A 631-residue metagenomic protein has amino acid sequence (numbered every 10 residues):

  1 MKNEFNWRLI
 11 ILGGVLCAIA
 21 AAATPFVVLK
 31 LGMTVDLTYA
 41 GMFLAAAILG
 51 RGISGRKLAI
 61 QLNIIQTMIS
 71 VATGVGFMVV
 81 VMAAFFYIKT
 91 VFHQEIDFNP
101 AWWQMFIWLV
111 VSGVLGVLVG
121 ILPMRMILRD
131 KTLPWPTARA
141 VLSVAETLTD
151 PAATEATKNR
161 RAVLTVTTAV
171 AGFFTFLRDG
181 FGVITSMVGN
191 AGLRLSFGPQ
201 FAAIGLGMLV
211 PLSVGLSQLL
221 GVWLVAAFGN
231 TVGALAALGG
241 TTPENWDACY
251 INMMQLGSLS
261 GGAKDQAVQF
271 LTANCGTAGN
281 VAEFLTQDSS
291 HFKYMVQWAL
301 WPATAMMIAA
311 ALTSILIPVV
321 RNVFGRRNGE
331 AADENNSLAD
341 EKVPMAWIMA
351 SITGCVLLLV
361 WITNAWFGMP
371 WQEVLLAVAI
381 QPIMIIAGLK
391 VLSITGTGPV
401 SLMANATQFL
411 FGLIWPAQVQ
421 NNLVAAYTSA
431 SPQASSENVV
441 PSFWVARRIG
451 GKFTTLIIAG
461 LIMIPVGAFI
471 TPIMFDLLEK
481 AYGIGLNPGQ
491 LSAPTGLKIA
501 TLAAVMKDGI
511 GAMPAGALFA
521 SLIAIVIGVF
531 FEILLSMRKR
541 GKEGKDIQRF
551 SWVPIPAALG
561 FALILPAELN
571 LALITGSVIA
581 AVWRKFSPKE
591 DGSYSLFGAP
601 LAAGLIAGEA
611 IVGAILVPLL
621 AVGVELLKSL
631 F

Functional and structural regions predicted by a protein language model:
M1-F631: Alpha-helical multipass membrane-protein architecture
